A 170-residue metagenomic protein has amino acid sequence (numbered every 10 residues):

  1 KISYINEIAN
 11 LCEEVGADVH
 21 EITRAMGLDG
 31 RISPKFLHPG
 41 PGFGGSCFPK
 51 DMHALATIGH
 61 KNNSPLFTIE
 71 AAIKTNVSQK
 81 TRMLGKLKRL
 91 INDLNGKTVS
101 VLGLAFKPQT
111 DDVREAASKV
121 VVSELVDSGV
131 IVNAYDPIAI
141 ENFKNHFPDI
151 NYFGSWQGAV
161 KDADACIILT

Functional and structural regions predicted by a protein language model:
K1-T170: Structural/interface elements that position substrates and couple domains in central-metabolism enzymes
